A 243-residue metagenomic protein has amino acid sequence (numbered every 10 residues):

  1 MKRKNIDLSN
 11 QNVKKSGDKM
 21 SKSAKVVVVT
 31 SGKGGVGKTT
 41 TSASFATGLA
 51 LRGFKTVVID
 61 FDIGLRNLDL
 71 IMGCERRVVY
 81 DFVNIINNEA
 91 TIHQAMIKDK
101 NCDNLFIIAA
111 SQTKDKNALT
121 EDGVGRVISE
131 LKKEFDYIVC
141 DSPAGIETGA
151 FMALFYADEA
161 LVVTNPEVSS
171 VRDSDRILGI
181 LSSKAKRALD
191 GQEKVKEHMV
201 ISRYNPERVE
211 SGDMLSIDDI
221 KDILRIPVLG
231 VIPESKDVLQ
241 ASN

Functional and structural regions predicted by a protein language model:
M1-V26: Acidic-aromatic/histidine active-site loop/patch
V26-T91, Y137: Walker A/P-loop NTP-binding active-site region of P-loop NTPases, recognizing the glycine-rich GxxxxGKT/S
S31, D60, A109-Q112, T164 (+1 more regions): Flexible glycine-/small-residue-rich
G34, I85, I108, D141 (+2 more regions): Residue-level signature of catalytic and energy-coupling elements of molecular machines, predominantly ATP/GTP-dependent
F61-K133, L239-N243: P-loop/Walker-type NTP enzyme "switch/lid" segment
D62-G64, R203, S235: Residues in the short beta-alpha loop(s) of Rossmann-like NAD(P)-binding domains
K132-K133, Y137, P143-L229: Conserved catalytic-core segment of NTP-binding enzymes
V231-A241: Short, glycine-rich, amphipathic interfacial segments at transmembrane boundaries or analogous
